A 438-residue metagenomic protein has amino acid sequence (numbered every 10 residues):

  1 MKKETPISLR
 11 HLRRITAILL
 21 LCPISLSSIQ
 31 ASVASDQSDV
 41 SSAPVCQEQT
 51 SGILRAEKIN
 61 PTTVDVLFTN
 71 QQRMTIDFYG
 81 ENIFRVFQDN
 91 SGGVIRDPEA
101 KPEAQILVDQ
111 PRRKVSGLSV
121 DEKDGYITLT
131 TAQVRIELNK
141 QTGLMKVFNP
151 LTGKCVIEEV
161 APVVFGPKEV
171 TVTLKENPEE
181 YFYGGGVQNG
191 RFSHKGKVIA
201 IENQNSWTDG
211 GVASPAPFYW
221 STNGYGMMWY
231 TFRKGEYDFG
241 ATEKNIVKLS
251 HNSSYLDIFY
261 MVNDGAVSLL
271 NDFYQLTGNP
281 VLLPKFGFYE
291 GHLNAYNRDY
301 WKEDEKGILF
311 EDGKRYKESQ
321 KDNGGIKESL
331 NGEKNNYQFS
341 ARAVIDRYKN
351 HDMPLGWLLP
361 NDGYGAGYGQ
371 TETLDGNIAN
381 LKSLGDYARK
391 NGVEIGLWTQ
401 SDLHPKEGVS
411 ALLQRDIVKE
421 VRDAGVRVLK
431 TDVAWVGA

Functional and structural regions predicted by a protein language model:
K3-T16: Bacterial N-terminal signal peptides that target proteins for export
T16-S27: Bacterial N-terminal signal peptides
A31-H292, G324-K327, N331, Q338-S340 (+2 more regions): N-terminal accessory segment at the very beginning of proteins
T69, G211-V212, W220, H251 (+9 more regions): Active-site-proximal structural scaffolding
A100-L107, P150, W357-A438: Aromatic- and carboxylate-enriched substrate-binding clefts and catalytic-loop regions of carbohydrate-active enzymes
D272-N335, P354-L355, D362: An acidic-aromatic substrate-binding cleft motif
L276, R347-N350, Y387, E420: A generic secondary-structure signal
S340-N361: Catalytic domains of carbohydrate-active enzymes, especially glycoside hydrolases
